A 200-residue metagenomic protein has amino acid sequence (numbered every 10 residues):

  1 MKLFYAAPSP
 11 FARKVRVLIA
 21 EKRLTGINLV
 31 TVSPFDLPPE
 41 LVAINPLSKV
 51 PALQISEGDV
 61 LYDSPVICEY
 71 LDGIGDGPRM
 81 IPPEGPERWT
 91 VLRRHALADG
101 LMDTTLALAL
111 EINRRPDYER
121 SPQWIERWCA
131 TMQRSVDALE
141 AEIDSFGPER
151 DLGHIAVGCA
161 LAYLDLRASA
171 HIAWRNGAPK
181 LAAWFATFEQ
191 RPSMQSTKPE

Functional and structural regions predicted by a protein language model:
M1-P122: GST-like domain detector, emphasizing the conserved glutathione-binding G-site in the N-terminal thioredoxin-like
S56, G158, E200: Conserved residues at the C-terminal ends of beta-strands
C68, D72, L92-H95, V136 (+2 more regions): Non-transmembrane alpha-helical segments in soluble domains of secreted/periplasmic/extracellular proteins
P78-P83, A173, Q195-P199: Short, hydrophobic secondary-structure boundary micro-motifs
A98-A183: GST-like fold's C-terminal all-alpha helical module
N176-T197: C-terminal end-helix/capping segment
